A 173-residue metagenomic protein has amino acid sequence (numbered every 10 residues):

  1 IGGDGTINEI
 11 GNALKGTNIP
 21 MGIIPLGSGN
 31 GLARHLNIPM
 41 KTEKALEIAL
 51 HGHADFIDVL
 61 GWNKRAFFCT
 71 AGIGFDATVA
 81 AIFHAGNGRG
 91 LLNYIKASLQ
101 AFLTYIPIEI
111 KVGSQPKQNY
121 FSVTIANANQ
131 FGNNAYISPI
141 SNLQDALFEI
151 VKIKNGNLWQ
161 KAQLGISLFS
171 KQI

Functional and structural regions predicted by a protein language model:
I1-G3, L26-S28, N127: Glycine-rich beta-strand-to-loop/alpha-helix junction loops that act as flexible
I1-T17: N-terminal small/polar loop signature for handling phosphorylated ligands or for N-terminal nucleophile
E9-N12, L32-R34, N134-A135, A162: Short glycine-/acidic-enriched loop or helix-start segments at secondary-structure transitions that form or flank
K15-P20, I24-S122: Catalytic core of DAGKc-family lipid kinases
G72, D76, T124-I137: Glycine-rich phosphate/pyrophosphate-binding beta-alpha loops
D76-V79, N119, F131-N134, L158-K161: Short acidic/glycine-rich loop or secondary-structure boundary segments that cap or lie
S98-I110, Q144-I173: Catalytic phosphate-donor-binding core of small-molecule kinases
I137-D145: Active-site loop ensemble at the mouth of alpha/beta enzyme cores that anchors a bound cofactor
